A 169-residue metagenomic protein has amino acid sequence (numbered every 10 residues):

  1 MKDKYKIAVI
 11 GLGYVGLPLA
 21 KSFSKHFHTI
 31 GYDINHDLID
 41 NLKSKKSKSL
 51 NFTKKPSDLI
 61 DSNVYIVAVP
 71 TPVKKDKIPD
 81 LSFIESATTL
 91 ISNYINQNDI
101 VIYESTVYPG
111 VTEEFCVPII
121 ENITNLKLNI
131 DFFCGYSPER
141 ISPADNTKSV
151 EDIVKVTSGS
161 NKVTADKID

Functional and structural regions predicted by a protein language model:
M1-D169: Structural/interface elements that position substrates and couple domains in central-metabolism enzymes
